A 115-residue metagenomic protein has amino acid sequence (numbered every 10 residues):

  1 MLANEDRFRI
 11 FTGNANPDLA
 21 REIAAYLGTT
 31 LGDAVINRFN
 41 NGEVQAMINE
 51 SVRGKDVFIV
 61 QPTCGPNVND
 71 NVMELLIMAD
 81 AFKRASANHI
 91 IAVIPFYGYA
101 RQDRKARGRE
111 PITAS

Functional and structural regions predicted by a protein language model:
M1-S115: PRPP-associated nucleotide enzymes
